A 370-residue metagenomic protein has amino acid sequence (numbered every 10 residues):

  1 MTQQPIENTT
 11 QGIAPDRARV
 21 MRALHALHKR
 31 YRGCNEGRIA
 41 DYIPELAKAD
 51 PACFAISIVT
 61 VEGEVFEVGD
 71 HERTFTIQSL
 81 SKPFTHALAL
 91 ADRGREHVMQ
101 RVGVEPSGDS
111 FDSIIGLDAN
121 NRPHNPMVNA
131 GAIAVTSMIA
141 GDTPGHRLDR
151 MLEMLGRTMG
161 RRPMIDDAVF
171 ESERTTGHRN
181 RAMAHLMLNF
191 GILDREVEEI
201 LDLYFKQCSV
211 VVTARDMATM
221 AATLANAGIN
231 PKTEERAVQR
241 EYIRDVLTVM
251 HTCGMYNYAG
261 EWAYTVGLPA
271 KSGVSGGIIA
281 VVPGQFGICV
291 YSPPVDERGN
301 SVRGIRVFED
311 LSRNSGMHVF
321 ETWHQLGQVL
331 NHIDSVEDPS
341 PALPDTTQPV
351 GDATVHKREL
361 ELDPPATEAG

Functional and structural regions predicted by a protein language model:
Q4-E36, A89-Q207: Active-site-adjacent helix/loop patches that line small-molecule binding or acyl-intermediate pockets
Q4-E7, Q11-I13, A227-L362, G370: Structured C-terminal helix/loop/strand segments within mature extracytoplasmic catalytic/sensor domains
H25, H86-A87, A132-T136, L152 (+7 more regions): Predominant activation on well-ordered alpha-helical scaffold segments within soluble catalytic domains
R32-V68, I279-A280: A short, well-structured edge-of-sheet supersecondary motif
L46-A49, H124-N125, T175, G267-K271 (+1 more regions): Short Gly/Pro-enriched turn/cap motifs at secondary-structure boundaries
E62-G63, T76-M99, M220, I288: Active-site SXXK
E72-T74: A short acidic/small-residue loop/turn micro-motif
R174, H185-D245, R298-S301: Penicillin-binding protein/beta-lactamase superfamily catalytic region
